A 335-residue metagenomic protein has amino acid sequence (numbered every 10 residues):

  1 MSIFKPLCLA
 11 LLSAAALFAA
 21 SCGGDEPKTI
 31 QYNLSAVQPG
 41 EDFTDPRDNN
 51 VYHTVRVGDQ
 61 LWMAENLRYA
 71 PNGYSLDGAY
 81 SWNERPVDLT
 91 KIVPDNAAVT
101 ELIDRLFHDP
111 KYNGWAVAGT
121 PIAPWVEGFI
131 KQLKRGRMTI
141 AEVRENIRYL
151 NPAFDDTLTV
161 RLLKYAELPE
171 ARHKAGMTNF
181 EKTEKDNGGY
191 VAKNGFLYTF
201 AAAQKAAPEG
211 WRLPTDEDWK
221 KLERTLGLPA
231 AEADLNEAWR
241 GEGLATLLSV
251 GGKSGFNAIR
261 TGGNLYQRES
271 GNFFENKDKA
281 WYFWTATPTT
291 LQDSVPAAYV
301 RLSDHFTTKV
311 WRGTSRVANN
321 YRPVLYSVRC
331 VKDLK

Functional and structural regions predicted by a protein language model:
M1-L9: Bacterial N-terminal signal peptides that target proteins for export
F18-S21: C-terminal motif of bacterial Sec signal peptides marking the signal peptidase cleavage site
G23-D25: Bacterial signal peptide processing site
P27-D109, P121, E167-K335: Conserved positions within compact, well-structured domain cores
T100-F107, A123-K134, I140, R144-N151 (+2 more regions): Residue-level detector of alpha-helical secondary structure
N113: Alpha/beta-hydrolase fold active-site neighborhood
